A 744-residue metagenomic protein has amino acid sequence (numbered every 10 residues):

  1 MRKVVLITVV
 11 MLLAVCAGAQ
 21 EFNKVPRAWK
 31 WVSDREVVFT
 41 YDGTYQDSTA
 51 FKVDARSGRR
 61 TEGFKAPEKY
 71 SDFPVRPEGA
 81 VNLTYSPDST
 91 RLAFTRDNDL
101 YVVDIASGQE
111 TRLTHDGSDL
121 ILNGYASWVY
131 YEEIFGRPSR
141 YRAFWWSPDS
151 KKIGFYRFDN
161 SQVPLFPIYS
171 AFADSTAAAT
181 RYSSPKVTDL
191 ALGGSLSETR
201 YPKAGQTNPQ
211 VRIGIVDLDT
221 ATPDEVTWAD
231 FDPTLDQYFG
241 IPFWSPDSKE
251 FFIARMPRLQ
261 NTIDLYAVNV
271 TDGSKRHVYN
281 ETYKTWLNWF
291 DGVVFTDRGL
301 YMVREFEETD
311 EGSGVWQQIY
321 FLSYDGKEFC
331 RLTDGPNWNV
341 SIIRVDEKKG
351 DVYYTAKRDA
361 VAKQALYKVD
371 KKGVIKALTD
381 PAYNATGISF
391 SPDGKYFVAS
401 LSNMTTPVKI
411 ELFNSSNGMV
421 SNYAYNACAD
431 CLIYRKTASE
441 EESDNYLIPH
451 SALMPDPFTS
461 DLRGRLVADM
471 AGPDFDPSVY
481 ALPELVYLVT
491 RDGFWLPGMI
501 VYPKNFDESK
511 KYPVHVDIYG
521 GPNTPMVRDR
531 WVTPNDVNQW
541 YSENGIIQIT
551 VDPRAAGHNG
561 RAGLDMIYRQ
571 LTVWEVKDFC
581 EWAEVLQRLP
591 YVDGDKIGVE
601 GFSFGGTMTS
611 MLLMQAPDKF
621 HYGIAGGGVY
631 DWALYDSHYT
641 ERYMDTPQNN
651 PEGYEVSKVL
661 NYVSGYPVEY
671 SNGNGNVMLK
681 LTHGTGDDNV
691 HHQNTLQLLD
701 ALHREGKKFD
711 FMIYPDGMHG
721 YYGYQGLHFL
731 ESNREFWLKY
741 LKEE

Functional and structural regions predicted by a protein language model:
V10-G18: Hydrophobic h-region of N-terminal signal peptides that target proteins for export in Gram-negative bacteria
Q20-A50: Beta-strand-rich domains and repeat architectures in extracellular enzymes and scaffolds, especially beta-propellers
K24-R27, A80-V81, A126-P148, I241-F243 (+1 more regions): Signature of short aromatic-glycine-proline-rich micro-motifs recurring in repeat-based ectodomains
V37, S89-L92, I153, E250-F252 (+3 more regions): Hydrophobic beta-strand positions that form the internal "hydrophobic ladder" of WD40/Gbeta-like beta-propeller blades
Y41-T49, P77, T90-Y101, I105 (+12 more regions): A flexible loop/linker signature enriched in serine peptidases of the S9 family
A55-R56, I105-G108, L218-A221, V270-G273 (+3 more regions): Short loop/turn segments that connect beta-strands within beta-propeller blades
R56-A66, L113-F144, K152-A229, F413-E441 (+3 more regions): Predominantly five- to eight-bladed beta-propeller fold
S248, T386-E744: Serine-hydrolase catalytic core recognition
